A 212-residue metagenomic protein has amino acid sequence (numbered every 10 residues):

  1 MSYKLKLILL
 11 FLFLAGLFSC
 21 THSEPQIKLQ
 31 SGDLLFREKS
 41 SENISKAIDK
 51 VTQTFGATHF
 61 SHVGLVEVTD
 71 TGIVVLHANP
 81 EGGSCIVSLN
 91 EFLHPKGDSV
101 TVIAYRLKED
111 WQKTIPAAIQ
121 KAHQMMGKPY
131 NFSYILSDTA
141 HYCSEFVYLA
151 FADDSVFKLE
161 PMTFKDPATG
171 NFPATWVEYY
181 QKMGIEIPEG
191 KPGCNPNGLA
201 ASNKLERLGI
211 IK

Functional and structural regions predicted by a protein language model:
M1-I27: Bacterial Sec-dependent N-terminal signal peptides
C20-K212: Cysteine-nucleophile amide-bond enzymes
